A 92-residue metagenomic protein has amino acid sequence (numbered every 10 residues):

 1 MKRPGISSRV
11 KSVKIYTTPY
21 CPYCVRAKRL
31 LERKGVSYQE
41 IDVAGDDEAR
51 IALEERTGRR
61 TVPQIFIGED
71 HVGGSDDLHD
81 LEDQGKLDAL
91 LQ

Functional and structural regions predicted by a protein language model:
K2-S37: Local sequence-structure signature of Cys/Sec-based thiol-disulfide redox active-site neighborhoods
T18, D46, Q84: ATP/adenylate-binding site constellation spanning eukaryotic-like Ser/Thr protein kinases, ABC-transporter
P22, E48, G73: Short alpha-helical
V43-R60, Q92: Thioredoxin-like thiol-disulfide oxidoreductase module
I67-Q92: Non-catalytic, surface beta->alpha helical segment in thiol-disulfide oxidoreductase systems
